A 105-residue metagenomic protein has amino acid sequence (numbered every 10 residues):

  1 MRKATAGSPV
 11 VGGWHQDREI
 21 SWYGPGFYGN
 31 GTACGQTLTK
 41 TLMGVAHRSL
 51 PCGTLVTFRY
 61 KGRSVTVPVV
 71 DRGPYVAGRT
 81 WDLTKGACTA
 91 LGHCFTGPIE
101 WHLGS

Functional and structural regions predicted by a protein language model:
M1-S105: Secreted/periplasmic proteins
